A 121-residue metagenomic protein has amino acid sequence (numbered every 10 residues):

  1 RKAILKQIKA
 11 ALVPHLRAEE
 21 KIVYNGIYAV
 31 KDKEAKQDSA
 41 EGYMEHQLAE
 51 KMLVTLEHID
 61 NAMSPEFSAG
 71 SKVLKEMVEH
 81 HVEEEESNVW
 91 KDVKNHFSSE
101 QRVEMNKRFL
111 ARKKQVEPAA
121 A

Functional and structural regions predicted by a protein language model:
R1-A121: Small-residue-biased structural context
